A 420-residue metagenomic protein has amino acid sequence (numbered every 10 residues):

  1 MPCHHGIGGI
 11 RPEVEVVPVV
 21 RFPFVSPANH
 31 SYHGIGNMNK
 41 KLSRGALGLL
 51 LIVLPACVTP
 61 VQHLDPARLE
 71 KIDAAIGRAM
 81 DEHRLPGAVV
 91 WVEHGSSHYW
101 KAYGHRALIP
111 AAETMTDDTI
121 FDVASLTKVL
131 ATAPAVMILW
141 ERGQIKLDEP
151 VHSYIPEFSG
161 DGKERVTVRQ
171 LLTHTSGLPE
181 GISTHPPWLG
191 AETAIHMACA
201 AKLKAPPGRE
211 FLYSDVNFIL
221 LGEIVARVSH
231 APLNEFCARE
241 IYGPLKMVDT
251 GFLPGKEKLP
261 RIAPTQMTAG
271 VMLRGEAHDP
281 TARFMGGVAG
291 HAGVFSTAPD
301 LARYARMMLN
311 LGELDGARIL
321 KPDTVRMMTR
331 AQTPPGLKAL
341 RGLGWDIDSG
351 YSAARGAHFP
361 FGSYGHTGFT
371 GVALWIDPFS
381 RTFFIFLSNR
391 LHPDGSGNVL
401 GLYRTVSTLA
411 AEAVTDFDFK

Functional and structural regions predicted by a protein language model:
F22-F24, Y32: Aromatic (phenylalanine/tyrosine) cluster motif
M38-A46: Bacterial N-terminal signal peptides that target proteins for export
P55-A56: C-terminal motif of bacterial Sec signal peptides marking the signal peptidase cleavage site
L64-F121, Q144-K146, T193-H196, D279: Short, conserved catalytic-motif segment at the N-terminal edge
R78-V89, P110-Q170, A205-V216, A289-A292: Short active-site loop at a secondary-structure junction that contains or immediately precedes the catalytic residue(s)
W100, A107-L108, D161-S363: Short, surface-exposed loop or secondary-structure junction motifs that flank catalytic or metal-binding residues
G293, S363, T370-F383: Short, surface-exposed beta-strand/loop micro-motifs that present aromatic residues
